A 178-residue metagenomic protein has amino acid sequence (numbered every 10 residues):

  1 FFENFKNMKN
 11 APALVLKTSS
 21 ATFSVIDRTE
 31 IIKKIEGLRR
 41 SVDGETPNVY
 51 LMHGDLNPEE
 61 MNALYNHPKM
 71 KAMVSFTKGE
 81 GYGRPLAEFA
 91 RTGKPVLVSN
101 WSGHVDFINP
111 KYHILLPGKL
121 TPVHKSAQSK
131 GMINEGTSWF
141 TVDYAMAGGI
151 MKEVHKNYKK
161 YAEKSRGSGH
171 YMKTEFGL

Functional and structural regions predicted by a protein language model:
F1-N10, K34, I150: Short hydrophobic signal-anchor/transmembrane segments that target glycosyltransferases and glycosylation machinery
T22-H67, K71: Nucleotide-activated donor-binding/catalytic signature segment of Leloir-type glycosyltransferases, i.e., the conserved
N62, A87-P95, S102-D106: Short alpha-helical segment that forms part of, or immediately flanks, the ligand-binding pocket in carbohydrate-active
K69-K71, G93, N100: A short alpha->beta transition loop at the rim of the catalytic pocket in nucleotide-sugar-dependent
K78: Aromatic "clamp/platform" in nucleotide-sugar-dependent glycosyltransferases that forms part of the donor/acceptor
P95-V98, I114-L115: Short hydrophobic beta-strand element within catalytic cores of glycosyltransferases and related nucleotide-activated
V105-E153: Change "using UDP/GDP/dTDP sugars" to "using nucleotide sugars
S138-M146, K156-L178: A charged, aromatic-enriched C-terminal amphipathic alpha-helix characteristic of glycosyltransferases across folds
